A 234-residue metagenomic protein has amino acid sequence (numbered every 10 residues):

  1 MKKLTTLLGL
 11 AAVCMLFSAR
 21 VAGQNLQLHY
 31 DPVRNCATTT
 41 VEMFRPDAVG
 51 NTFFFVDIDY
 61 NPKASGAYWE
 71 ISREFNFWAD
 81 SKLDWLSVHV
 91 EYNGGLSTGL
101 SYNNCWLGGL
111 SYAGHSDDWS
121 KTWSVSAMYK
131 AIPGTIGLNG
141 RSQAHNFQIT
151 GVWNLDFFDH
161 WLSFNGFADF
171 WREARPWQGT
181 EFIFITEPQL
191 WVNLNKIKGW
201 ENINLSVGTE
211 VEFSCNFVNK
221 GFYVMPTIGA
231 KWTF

Functional and structural regions predicted by a protein language model:
L16-S18: N-terminal signal peptide c-region/cleavage motif recognized by signal peptidases
R20-A22, V49-N51, N76-S87, H115-S124 (+2 more regions): Short loop/turn motifs that connect adjacent beta-strands in outer-membrane beta-barrel proteins
V21-P62, Y68: Short glycine/proline- and aromatic-enriched beta-strand/turn motifs that initiate or cap beta-hairpins
L28-P32, F54-I58, V88-G94, W123-A131 (+2 more regions): Transmembrane beta-barrel strands of outer-membrane/channel proteins
D31-A37, Y60-A67, G94-N104, P133-H145 (+2 more regions): Solvent-exposed loop/turn segments connecting transmembrane beta-strands in outer-membrane beta-barrel proteins
V41, W69-I71, G108-L110, I149-G151 (+2 more regions): Membrane-embedded beta-strands of outer-membrane beta-barrel proteins, especially the hydrophobic/small aromatic
A131-S206, E212-N216, W232-F234: Outer-membrane beta-barrel transmembrane domain signature
F222-F234: Outer-membrane beta-barrel "beta-signal"
